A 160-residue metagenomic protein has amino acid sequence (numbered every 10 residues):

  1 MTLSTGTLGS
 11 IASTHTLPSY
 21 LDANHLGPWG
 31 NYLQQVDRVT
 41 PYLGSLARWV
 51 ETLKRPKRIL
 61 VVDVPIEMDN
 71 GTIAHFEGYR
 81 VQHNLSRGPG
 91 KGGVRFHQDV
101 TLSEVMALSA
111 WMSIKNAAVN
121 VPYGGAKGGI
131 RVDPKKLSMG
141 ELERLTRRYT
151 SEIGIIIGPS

Functional and structural regions predicted by a protein language model:
T2-S160: N-terminal ligand-binding/catalytic initiation module
